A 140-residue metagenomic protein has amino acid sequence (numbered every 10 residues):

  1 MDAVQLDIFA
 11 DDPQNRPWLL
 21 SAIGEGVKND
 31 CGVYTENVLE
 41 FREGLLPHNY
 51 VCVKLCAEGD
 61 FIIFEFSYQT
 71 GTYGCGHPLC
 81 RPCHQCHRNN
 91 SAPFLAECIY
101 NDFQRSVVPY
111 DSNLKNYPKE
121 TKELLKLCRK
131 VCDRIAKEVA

Functional and structural regions predicted by a protein language model:
M1-D2, I8, L20, L55 (+4 more regions): N-terminal cationic amphipathic segment used for targeting or macromolecule association
D2-H48: Negatively charged, low-complexity tracts enriched in Asp/Glu with abundant Ser/Thr
I8, S21-A22, F41, P47-H48 (+5 more regions): Generic detector of low-complexity/intrinsically disordered segments and short hydrophobic N-terminal stretches
G26, K54-L55, H84-Q85: Short, exposed beta-strand/loop patches in secreted or surface proteins that constitute
G32-T70: Amphipathic, interaction-prone secondary-structure segments
Y73-A140: Mixed-charge, Lys/Arg-enriched low-complexity segments
